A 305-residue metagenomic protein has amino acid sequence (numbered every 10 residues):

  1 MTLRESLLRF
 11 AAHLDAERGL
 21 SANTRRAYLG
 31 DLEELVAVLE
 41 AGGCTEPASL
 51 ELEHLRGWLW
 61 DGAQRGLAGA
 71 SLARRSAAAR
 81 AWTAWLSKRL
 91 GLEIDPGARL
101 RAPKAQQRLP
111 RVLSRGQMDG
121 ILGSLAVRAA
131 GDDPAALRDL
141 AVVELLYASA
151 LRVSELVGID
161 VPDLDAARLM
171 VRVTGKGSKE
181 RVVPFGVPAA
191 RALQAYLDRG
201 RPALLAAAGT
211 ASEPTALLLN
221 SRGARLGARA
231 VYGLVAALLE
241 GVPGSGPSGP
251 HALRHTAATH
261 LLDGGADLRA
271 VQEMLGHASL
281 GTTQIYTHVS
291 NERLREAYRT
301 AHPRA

Functional and structural regions predicted by a protein language model:
M1-A305: Conserved catalytic core of the tyrosine transesterase superfamily
